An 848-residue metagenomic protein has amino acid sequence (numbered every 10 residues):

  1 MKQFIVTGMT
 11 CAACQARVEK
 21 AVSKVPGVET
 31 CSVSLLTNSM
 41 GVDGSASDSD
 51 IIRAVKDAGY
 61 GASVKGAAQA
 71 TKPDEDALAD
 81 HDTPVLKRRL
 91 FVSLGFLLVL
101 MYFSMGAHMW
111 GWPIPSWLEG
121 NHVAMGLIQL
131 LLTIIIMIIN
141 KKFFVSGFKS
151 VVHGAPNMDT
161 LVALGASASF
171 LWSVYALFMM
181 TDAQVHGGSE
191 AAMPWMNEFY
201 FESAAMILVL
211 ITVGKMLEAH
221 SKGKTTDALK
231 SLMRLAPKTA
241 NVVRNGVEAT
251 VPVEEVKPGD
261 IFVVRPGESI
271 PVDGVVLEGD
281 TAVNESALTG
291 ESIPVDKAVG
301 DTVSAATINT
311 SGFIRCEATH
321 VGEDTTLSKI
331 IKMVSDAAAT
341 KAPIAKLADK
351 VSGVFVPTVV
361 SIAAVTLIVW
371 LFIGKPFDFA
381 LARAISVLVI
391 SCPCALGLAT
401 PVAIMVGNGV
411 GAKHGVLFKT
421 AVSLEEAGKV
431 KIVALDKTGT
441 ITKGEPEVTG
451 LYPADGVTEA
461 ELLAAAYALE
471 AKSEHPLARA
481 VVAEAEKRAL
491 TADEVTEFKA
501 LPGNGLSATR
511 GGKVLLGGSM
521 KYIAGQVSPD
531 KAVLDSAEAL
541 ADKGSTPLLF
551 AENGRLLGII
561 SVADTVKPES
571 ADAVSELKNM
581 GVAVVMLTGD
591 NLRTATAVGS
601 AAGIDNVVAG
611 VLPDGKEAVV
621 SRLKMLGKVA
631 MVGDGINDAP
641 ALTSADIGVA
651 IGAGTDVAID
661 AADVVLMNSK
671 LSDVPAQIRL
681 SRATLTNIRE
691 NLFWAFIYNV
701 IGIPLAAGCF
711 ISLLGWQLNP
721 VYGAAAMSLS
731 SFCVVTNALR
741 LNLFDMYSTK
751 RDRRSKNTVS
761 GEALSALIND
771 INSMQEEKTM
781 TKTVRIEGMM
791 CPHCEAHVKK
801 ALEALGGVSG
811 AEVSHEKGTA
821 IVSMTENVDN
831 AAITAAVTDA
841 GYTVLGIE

Functional and structural regions predicted by a protein language model:
M1-G126, K149, S231, V247-E248 (+3 more regions): Flexible metal-binding regulatory segments at protein termini and peripheral loops
P26-S49, E198-F199, K230-D324, A421-A466 (+1 more regions): Conserved cytosolic catalytic loops of P-type ATPases
V85-T239, K350, G715-P720, A726 (+1 more regions): Transmembrane helix-loop-helix hairpins at the membrane interface
R88, T307, K431-E474, N504-V585 (+2 more regions): ATP-driven catalytic headpiece of P-type ATPases
M109-V123, V152, L171, V410 (+6 more regions): Membrane-embedded alpha-helical bundles of multi-pass transporters
M180-Q184, S189-A192, A205-P266, K297 (+5 more regions): Juxtamembrane coupling segments of multi-pass membrane pumps/enzymes
P266, T340, V430, R510-G512 (+3 more regions): Conserved ATP-binding TGD loop and adjacent catalytic N/P-domain core of P-type ATPases
L288, L347, A382, A395-L469 (+5 more regions): Conserved catalytic phosphorylation-site environment of P-type ATPases
